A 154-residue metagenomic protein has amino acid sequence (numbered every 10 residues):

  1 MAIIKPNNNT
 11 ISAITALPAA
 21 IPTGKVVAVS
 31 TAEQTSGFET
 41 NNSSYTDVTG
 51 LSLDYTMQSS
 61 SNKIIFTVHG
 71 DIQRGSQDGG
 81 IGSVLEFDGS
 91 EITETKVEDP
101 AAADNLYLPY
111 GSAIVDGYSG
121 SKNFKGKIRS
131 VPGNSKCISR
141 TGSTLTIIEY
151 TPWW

Functional and structural regions predicted by a protein language model:
M1-A2, G82: Generic secretory/membrane-interface signal
A2-F38, W154: Glycine-rich, low-complexity segments
E33-D47, L51, T56-W154: Terminal beta-strand-rich extracellular "head" domains that mediate receptor/glycan or other ligand binding
